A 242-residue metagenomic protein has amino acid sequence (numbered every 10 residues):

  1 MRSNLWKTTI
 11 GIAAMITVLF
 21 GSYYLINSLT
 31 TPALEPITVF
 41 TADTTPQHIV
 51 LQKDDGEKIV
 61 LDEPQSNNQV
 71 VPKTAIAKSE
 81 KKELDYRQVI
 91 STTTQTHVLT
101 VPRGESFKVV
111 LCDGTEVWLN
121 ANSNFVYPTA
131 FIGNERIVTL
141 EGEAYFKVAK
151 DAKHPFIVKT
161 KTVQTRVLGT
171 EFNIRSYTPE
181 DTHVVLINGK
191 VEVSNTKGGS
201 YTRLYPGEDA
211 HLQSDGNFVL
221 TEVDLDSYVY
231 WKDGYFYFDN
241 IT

Functional and structural regions predicted by a protein language model:
M1-R2: Disordered, charged N-terminal biogenesis/targeting segments of membrane/secreted proteins
L5-I12, F20-T242: A residue-level detector for the "anchor" residue at the start of short, highly conserved motifs
